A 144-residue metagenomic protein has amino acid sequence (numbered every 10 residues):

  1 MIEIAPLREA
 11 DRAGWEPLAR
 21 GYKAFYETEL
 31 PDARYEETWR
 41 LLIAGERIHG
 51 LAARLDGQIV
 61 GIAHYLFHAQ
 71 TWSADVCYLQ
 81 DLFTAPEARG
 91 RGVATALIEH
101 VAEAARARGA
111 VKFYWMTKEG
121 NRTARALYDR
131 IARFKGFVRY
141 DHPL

Functional and structural regions predicted by a protein language model:
I2-E3: Extreme N-terminal starter segment of soluble prokaryotic enzymes
P6-A74, I98, A104, K135 (+1 more regions): Acetyl-CoA-dependent GNAT
R8-D11, A85, N121: Acidic/polar helix N-cap motif
D75-P86: Conserved acetyl-CoA binding element of GNAT-fold acetyltransferases
A88, G92-H100: Conserved acetyl-CoA pyrophosphate-binding loop and the N-cap/start of the following alpha-helix in GNAT-like
T95, E119-V138: Conserved active-site alpha-helix within GNAT-family acetyltransferase domains
R106-T117: Conserved GNAT acetyl-CoA-binding A-motif
